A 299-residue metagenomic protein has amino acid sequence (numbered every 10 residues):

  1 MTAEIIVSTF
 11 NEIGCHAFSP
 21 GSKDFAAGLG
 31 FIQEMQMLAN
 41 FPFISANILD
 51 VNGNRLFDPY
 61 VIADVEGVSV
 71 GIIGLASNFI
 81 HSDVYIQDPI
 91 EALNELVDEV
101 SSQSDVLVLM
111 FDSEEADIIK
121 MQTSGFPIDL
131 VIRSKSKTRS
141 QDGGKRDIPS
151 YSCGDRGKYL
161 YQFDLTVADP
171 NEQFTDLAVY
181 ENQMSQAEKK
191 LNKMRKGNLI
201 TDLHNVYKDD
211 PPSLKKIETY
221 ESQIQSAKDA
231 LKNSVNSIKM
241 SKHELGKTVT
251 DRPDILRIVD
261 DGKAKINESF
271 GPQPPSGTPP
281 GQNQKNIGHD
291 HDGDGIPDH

Functional and structural regions predicted by a protein language model:
M1-H299: Acidic, metal/ion-coordinating pockets
